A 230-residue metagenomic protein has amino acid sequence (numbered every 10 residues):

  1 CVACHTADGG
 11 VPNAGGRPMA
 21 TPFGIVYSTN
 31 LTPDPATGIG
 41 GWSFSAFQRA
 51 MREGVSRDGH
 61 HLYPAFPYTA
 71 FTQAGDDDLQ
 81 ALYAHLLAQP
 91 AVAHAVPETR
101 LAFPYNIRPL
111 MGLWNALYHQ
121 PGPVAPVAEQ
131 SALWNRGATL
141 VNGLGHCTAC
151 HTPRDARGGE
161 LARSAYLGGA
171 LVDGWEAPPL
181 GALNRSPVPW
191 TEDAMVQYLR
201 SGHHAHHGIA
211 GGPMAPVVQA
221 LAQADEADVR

Functional and structural regions predicted by a protein language model:
C1-D8, F47, L82, L86 (+2 more regions): The canonical Cys-X-X-Cys-His
H5, R52-V55, L87-P90, V141 (+2 more regions): Protein kinase-like catalytic domain
G10, M19, G41-A46, S56-Y63 (+4 more regions): Extended intrinsically disordered, low-complexity coil regions enriched in Ser, Thr, Gly, Ala and often Pro
A20-R49, T69-L79, A165-H204, P216-V229: Electron-transfer interface patches adjacent to heme c in soluble/periplasmic c-type cytochromes and di-/multiheme
R57-H60, A88-P97, A128-W134, D155-E160 (+2 more regions): Inter-heme linker and motif-flanking segments adjacent to c-type heme-binding CXXCH motifs in c-type cytochromes
L62-Y68, N106, P213-M214: Short, conserved phosphate-binding/catalytic loop or strand-edge motifs used in phosphoryl-/nucleotidyl-transfer
H94-G112: Extended, well-folded interaction surfaces typified by the phenylalanyl-tRNA synthetase beta subunit core
L113-N142, N184: Electrostatic cytochrome c docking/interface patches
